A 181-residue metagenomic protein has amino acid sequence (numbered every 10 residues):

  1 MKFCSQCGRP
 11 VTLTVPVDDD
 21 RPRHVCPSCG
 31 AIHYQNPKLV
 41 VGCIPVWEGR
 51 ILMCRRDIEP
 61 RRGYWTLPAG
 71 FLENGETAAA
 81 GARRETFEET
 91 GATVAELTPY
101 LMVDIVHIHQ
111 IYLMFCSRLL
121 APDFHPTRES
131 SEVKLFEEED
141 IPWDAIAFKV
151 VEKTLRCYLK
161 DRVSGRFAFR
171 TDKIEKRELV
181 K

Functional and structural regions predicted by a protein language model:
M1-G42: Acidic, metal-coordinating catalytic segment for phosphate/diphosphate chemistry, firing primarily on the Nudix
F3, R23, I44, M53 (+2 more regions): Conserved hydrophobic/aromatic beta-strand scaffold that supports enzyme active sites
V15-D18, C43-I44, F124-P126, A147: Short secondary-structure boundary/capping segments
R21, N36-V40, V46-E48, P60-R62 (+3 more regions): Short connector loops at helix/strand junctions that flank enzyme active sites, especially segments positioning acidic
S28, R56, A69, S117 (+1 more regions): Active-site donor-binding loop signature of nucleotide-sugar glycosyltransferases
V46-E88: Conserved Nudix-box catalytic region and its N-terminal flanking loop in Nudix hydrolases and closely related
L72-L97, L101-C157, D161, G165-F167 (+1 more regions): Unchanged
T171-R177: Short, highly charged C-terminal tails/helix-capping segments
